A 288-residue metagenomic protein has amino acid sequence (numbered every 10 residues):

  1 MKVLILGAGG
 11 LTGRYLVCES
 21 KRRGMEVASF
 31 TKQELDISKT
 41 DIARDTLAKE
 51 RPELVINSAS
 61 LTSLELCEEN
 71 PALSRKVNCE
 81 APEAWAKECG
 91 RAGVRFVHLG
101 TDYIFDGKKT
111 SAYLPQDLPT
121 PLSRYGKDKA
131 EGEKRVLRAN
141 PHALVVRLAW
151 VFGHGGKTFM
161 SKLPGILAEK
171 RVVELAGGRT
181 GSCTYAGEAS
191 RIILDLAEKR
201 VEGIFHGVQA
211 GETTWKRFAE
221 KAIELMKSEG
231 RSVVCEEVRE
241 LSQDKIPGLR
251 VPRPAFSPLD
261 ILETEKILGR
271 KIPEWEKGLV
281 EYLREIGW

Functional and structural regions predicted by a protein language model:
M1-R22: N-terminal Rossmann NAD(P)H-binding glycine-rich loop of SDR-like oxidoreductase domains
K21, E26-D45: Adenosine-cofactor binding site in Rossmann-like domains, unifying the SAM/SAH pocket of S-adenosylmethionine-dependent
T40-C79: NAD(P)H-binding glycine-rich loop region in Rossmannoid oxidoreductase-like domains and their noncatalytic homologs
E69, K76, E80-A84, I104-V146 (+1 more regions): Catalytic helix-loop patch of NAD(P)-dependent Rossmann-fold dehydrogenases
L137-R191, D195: NAD(P)-dependent short-chain dehydrogenase/reductase
H154-G155, R179-E188, V208-L225, E281: Substrate-binding strand-loop-helix patch in Rossmann-like NAD(P)-dependent oxidoreductase/epimerase domains
I192, K199-L249: Mid/C-terminal beta-alpha module of Rossmann-like enzyme folds, strongest in SDR-family dehydrogenases/epimerases
T214-E220, L241-Y282, G287: Conserved C-terminal active-site "lid" loop/helix of NAD(P)H-dependent oxidoreductases that clamps the redox cofactor
